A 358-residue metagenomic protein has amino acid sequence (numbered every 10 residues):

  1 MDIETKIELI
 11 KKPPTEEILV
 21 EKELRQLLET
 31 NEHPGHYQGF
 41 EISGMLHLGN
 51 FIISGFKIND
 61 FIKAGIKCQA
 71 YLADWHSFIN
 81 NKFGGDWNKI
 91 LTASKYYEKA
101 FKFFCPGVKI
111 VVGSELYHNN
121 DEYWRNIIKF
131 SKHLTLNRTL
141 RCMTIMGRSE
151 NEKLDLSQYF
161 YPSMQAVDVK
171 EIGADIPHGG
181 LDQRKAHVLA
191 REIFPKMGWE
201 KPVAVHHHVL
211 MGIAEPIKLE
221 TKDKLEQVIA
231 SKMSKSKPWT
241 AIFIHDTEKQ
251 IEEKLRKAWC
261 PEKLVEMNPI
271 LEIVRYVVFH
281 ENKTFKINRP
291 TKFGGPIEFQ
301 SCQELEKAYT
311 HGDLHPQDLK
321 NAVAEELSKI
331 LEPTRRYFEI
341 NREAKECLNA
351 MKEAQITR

Functional and structural regions predicted by a protein language model:
M1-L19: Short glycine- and acidic-rich boundary segments immediately preceding or forming the N-terminal edge of structured
P14-K82, P177-A190: N-terminal catalytic cores of NTP/NDP-binding nucleotidyl/phosphoryl-transfer enzymes
T15-V20, V111, I242-I244: Short acidic-hydrophobic, aromatic-tinged amphipathic segments that line or gate anion-handling sites
E41, W75, E115, V209 (+1 more regions): Residues that form or immediately flank small-molecule/cofactor binding pockets and catalytic motifs
G44-M45, S77-N80, H118-N120, M211-A214: Flexible loop/turn segments at secondary-structure boundaries
H47, F101, A230: Divalent metal-coordination and catalytic microenvironments
N80, W87-H206: Divalent-metal (Mg2+/Mn2+/Ca2+)-assisted nucleotide/phosphate chemistry catalytic cores
A166, K185-R358: Conserved nucleotide- and phosphate/pyrophosphate-binding catalytic cores in adenylate/nucleotidyl-handling enzymes
